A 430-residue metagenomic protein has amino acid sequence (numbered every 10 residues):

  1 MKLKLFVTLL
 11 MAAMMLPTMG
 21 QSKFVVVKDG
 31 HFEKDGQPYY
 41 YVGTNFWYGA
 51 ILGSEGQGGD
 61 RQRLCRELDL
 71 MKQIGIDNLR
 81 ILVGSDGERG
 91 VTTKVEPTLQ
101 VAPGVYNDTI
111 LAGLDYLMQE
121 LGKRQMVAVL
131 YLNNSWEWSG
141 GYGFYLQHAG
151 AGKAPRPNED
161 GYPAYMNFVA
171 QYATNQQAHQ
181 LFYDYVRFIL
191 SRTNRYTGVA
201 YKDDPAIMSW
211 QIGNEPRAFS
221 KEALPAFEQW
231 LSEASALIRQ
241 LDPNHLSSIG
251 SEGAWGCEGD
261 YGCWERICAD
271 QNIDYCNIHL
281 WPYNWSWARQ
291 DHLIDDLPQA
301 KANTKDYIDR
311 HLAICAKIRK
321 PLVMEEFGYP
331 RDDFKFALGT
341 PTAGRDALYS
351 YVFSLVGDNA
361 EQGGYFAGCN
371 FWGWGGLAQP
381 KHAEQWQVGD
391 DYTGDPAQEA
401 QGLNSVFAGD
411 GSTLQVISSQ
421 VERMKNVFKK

Functional and structural regions predicted by a protein language model:
M1-V7: Bacterial N-terminal signal peptides that target proteins for export
T8-L10, D86: A periodicity- and composition-biased signal for non-globular, repetitive helical segments
L10-M19: Hydrophobic h-region of N-terminal signal peptides that target proteins for export in Gram-negative bacteria
M19-Q21, K429-K430: Low-complexity, Pro/Thr/Ser/Gly/Ala-rich linker/spacer regions in secreted, extracellular modular proteins
F24-L322, F327-F428: Active-site mouth of glycoside hydrolases
